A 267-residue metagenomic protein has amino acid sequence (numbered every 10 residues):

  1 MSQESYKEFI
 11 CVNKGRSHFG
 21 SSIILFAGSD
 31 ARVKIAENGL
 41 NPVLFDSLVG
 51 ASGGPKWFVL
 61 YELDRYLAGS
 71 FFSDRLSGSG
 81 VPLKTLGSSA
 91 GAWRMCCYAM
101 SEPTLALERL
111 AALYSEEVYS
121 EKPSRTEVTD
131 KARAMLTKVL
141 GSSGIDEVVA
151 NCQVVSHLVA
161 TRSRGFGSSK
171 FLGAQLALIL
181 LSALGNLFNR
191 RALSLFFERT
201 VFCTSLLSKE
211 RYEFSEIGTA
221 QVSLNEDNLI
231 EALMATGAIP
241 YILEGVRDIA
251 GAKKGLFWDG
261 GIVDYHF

Functional and structural regions predicted by a protein language model:
S2-K84, C97-F267: Patatin-like phospholipase
S89: Catalytic nucleophile serine of serine hydrolases, specifically the conserved "nucleophile elbow" pentapeptide
